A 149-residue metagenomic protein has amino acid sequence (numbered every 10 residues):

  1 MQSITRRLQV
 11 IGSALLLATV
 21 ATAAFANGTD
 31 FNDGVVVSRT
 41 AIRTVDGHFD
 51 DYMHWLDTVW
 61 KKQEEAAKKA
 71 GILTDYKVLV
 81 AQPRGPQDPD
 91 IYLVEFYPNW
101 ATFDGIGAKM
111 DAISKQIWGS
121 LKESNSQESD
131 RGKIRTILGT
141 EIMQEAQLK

Functional and structural regions predicted by a protein language model:
Q2-S13: Bacterial N-terminal signal peptides that target proteins for export
A26-F31, L79-Q82: Short beta-strand/turn micro-motifs at beta-sheet edges
G28-F31, K62, A66-T74, F96-I142: An amphipathic, aromatic/His-enriched active-site/gating alpha helix that lines ligand/cofactor pockets
N32-G47, I91: Acidic/histidine-rich, surface-exposed loop or edge segments in extracytoplasmic proteins
H48-Y92: N-terminal, post-signal-peptide region of Sec/Tat-exported proteins
P83-P86, E141-K149: A beta-strand edge to alpha-helix "cap/lid" segment located at domain peripheries
